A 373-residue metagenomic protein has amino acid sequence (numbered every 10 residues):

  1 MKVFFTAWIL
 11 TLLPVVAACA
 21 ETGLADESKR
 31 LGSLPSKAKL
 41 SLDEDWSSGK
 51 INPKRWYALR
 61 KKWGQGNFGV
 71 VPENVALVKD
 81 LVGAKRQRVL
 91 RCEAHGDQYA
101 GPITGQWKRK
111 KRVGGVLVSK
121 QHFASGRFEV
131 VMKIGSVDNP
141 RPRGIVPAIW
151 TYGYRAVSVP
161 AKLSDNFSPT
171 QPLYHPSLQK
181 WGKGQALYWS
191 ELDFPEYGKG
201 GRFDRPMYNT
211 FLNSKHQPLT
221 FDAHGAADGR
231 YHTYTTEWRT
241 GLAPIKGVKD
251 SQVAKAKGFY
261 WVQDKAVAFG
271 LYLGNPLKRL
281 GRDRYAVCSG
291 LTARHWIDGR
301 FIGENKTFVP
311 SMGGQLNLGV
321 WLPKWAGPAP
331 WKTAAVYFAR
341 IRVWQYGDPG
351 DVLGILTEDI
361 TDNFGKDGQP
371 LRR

Functional and structural regions predicted by a protein language model:
M1-F4: Positively charged n-region of N-terminal signal peptides that target proteins for export
T6-A17: Bacterial N-terminal signal peptides
E21-R373: GH16 jelly-roll
